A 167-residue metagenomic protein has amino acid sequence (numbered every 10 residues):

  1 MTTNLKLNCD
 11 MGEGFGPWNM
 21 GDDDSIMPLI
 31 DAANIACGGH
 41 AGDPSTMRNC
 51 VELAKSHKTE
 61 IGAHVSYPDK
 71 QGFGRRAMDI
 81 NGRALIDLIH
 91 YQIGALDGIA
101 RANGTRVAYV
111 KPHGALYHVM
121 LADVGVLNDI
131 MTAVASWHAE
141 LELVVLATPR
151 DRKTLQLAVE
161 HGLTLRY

Functional and structural regions predicted by a protein language model:
L5-C9, A33-I35, I61-V65, A108-P112 (+2 more regions): Hydrophobic faces of well-ordered beta-strands that scaffold small-molecule active sites in alpha/beta enzyme cores
F15-R48: A short alpha/beta connector and helix-capping loop motif
D24-P28, N49-G62, R101-G104, A135: Acidic (Asp/Glu)-rich catalytic clusters
I35-H40, V119-M120, H138-P149: Catalytic beta/alpha-barrel core
T59-M78, H113: Short, charge-patterned binding micro-sites
K70-G104, Y109: Glycine/small-residue-rich loop that forms an oxyanion/phosphate-binding "nest" at active or ligand-binding sites
D123-D129: Charged helix-capping and loop-helix junction motifs
P149-K153, L157-Y167: Active-site rim beta-loop-alpha module in soluble metabolic enzymes
